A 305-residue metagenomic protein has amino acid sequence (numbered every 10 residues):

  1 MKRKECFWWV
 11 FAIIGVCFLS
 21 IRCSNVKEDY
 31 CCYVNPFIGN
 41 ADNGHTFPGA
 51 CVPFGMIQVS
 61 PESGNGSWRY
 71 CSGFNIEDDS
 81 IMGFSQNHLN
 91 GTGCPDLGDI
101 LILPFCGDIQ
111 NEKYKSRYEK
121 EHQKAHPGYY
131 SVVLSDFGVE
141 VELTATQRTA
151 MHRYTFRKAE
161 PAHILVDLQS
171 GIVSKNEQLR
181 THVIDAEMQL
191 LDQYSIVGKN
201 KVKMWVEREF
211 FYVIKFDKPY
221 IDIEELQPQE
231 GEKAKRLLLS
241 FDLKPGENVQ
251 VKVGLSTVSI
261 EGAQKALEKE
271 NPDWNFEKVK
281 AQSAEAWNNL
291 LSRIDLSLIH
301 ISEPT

Functional and structural regions predicted by a protein language model:
K2-R3, I21, L179: Short, intrinsically disordered low-complexity segments
K2-V10: Bacterial N-terminal signal peptides that target proteins for export
V10-F18: Bacterial N-terminal signal peptides
F18-E28: Bacterial Sec-dependent signal peptides at the C-terminal "C-region" and cleavage site
V26-S302: Accessory carbohydrate-recognition regions in carbohydrate-active enzymes
T305: Ser/Thr-centric signal marking residues that sit in or immediately flank functional binding/regulatory motifs
